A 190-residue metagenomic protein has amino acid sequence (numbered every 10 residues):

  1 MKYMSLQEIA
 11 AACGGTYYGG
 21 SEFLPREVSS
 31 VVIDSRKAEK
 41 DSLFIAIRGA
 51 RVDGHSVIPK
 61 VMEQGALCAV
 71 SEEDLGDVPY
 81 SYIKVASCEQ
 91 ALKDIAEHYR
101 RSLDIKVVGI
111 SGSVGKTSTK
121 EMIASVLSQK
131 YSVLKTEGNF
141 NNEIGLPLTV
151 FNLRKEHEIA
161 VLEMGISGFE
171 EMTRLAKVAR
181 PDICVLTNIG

Functional and structural regions predicted by a protein language model:
M1-D94: N-terminal leader/targeting and accessory segments in enzymes
A91-G190: Phosphate-binding loop of NTP-binding sites
